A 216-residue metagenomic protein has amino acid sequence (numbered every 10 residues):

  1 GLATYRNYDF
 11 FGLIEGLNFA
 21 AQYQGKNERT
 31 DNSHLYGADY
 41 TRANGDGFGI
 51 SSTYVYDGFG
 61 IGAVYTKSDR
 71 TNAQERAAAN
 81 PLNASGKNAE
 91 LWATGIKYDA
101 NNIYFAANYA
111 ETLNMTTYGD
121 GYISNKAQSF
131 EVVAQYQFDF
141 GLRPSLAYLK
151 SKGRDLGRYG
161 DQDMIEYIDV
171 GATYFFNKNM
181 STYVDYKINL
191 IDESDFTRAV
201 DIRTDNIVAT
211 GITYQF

Functional and structural regions predicted by a protein language model:
G1-F10: Glycine/proline-centered hinge or cleavage motifs at structural transition points of membrane proteins
A3, Y174-F176, R203-F216: Outer-membrane beta-barrel "beta-signal"
F10-F19, G141, N179: Short loop/turn motifs that connect adjacent beta-strands in outer-membrane beta-barrel proteins
L17-A73: Loop-centered beta-sheet repeat module
A20-Q22, A106-N108, S145-A147, G171 (+2 more regions): Outer-envelope exported proteins of Gram-negative bacteria
D31-S33, E75, G119, R158 (+1 more regions): Outer-membrane beta-barrel and related beta-rich outer-membrane complex signature in Gram-negative bacteria
G49-D169: Detector for outer-membrane/organellar transmembrane beta-barrel domains, recognizing the amphipathic beta-strand
D169-K187, I191: C-terminal closing repeat unit and adjoining cap/tail of repeat-based domains
